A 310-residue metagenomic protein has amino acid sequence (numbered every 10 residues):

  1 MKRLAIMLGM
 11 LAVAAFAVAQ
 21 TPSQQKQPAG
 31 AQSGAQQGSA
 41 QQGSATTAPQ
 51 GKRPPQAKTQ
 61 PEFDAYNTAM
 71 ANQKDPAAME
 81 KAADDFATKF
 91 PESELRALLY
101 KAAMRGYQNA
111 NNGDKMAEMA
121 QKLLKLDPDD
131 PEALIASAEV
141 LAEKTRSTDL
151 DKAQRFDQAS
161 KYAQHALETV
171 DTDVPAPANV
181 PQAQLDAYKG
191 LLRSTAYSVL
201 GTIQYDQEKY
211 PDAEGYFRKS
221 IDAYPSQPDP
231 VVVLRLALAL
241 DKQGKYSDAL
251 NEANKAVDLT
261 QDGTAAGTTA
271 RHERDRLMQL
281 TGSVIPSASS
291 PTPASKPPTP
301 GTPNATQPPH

Functional and structural regions predicted by a protein language model:
A17-L98, I285, T299-H310: N-terminal leader/linker segments that initiate helical-solenoid repeat arrays
P22, P28-A29, Q56, P177 (+4 more regions): Terminal, low-structured helical/coil segments at or just beyond the last alpha-helical repeat
G51-P54, A87-L98, K125-E132, Q164-L192 (+2 more regions): Flexible helix-coil transition and linker loops at the boundaries of alpha-helical arrays
Q154-D171, D241-A265: TPR/TPR-like (Sel1-like) alpha-helical repeat modules
